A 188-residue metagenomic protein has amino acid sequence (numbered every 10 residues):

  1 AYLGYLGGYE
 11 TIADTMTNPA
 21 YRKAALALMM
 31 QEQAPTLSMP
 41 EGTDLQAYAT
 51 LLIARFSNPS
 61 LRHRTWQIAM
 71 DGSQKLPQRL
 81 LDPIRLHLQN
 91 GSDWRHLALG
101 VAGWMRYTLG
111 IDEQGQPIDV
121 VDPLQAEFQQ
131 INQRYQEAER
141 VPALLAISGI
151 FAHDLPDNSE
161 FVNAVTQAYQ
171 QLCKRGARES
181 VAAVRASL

Functional and structural regions predicted by a protein language model:
A1-L188: Non-transmembrane, aqueous-exposed alpha-helical and coiled segments at domain scale
